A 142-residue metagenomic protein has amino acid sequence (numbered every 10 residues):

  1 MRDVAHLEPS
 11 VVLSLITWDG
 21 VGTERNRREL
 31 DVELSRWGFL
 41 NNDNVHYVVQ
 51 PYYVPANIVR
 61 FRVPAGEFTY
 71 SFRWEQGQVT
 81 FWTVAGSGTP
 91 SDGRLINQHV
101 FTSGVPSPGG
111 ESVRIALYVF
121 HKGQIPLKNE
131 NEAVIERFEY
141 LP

Functional and structural regions predicted by a protein language model:
M1-D43: Secretory/extracellular carbohydrate-interaction modules and structurally similar beta-sandwich "look-alikes"
V11-L13, R28-L30, F68-Y70, V79 (+2 more regions): Residue-level detector of short, conserved catalytic/binding motifs and their immediate flanks
W18, Y52-Y53, K122: Sequence/structural signature of outer-membrane beta-barrel proteins
T23-R25, R62-V63, Q78-L141: Aromatic sugar-binding interfaces of carbohydrate-active proteins
E29-E33, H46-Y47, V113-A116: Structural recognition of the beta-strand scaffold that forms the well-ordered cores of secreted hydrolase catalytic
N41-Y47, K128, A133: Generic structural motif
Y47-T69: Short, aromatic/His-centered strand-loop micro-motif at the edge of beta-sheets
W74-Q76: A generic beta-sheet turn/junction motif
